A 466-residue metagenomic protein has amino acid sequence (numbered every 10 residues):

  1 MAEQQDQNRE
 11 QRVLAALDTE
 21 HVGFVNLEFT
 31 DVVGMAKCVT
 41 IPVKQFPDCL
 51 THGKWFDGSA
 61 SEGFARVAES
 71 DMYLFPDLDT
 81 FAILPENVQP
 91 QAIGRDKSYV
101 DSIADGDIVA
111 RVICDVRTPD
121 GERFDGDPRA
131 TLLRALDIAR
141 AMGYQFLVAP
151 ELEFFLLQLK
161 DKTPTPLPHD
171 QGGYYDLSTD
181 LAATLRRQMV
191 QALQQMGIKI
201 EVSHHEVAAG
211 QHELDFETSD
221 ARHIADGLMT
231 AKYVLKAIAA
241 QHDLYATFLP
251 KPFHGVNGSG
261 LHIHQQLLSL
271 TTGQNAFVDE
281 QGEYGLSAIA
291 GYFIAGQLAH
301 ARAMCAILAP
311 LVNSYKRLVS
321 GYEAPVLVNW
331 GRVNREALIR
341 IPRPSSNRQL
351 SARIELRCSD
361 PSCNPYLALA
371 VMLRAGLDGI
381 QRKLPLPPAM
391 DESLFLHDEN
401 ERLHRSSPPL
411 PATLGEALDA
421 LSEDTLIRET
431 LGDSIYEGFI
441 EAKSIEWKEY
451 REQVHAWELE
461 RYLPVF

Functional and structural regions predicted by a protein language model:
A2-F466: Glycine-rich, acidic/polar active-site loops that bind/position phosphate-bearing ligands
